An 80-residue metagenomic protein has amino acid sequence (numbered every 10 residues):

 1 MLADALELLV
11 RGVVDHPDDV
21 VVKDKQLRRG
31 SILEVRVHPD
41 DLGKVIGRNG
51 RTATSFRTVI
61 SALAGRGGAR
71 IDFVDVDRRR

Functional and structural regions predicted by a protein language model:
M1-L42, T54-R80: RNA-contacting regions in translation and RNA-metabolism proteins, encompassing KH/S1 modules where present
I46-R51: Glycine-centered tight-turn and secondary-structure capping sites
